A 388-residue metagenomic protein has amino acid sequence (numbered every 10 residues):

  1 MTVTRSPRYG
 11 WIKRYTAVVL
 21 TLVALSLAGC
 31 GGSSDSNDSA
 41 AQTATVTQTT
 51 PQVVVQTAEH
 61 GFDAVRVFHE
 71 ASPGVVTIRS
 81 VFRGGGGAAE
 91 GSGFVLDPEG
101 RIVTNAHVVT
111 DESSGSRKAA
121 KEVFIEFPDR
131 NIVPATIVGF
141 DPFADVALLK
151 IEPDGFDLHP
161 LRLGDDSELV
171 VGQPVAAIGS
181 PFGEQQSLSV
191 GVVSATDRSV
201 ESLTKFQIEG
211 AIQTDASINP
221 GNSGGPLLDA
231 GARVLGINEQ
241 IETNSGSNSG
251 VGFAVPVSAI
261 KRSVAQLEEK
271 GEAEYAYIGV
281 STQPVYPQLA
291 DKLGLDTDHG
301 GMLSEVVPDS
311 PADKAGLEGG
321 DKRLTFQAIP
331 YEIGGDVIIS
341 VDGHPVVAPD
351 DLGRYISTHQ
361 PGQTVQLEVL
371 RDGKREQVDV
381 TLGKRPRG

Functional and structural regions predicted by a protein language model:
T4-V18: Bacterial N-terminal signal peptides that target proteins for export
S26-G29: C-terminal motif of bacterial Sec signal peptides marking the signal peptidase cleavage site
G31-H299, S304-P308, F326-Q327, P349-G353 (+4 more regions): Serine-dependent protease modules
I102-V103, K314-P349: Conserved PDZ fold ligand-binding element
V307-S310, I339: Nucleotide-binding motor/catalytic cores of P-loop/tubulin-like NTPases across gene-expression machines
